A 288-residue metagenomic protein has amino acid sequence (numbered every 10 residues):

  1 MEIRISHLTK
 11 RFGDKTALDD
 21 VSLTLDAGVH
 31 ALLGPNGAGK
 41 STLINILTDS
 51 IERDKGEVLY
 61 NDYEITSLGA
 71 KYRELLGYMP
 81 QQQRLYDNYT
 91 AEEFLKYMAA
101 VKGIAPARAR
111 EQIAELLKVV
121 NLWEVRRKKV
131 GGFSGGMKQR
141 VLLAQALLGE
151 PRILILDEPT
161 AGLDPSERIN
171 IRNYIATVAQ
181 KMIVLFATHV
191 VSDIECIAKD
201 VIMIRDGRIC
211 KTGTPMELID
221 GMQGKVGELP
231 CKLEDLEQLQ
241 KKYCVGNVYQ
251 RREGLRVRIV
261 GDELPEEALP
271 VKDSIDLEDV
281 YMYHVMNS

Functional and structural regions predicted by a protein language model:
P35-G39: Walker A (P-loop) phosphate-binding loop of ABC-type ATPase nucleotide-binding domains
T48: Helix-to-loop junction immediately C-terminal to a conserved catalytic motif
G56-S67, K71-Y72: Conserved ABC transporter NBD signature motif
K96, A100, A107-V125: Conserved ABC ATPase "signature" region
L154-E158: Catalytic Walker B motif of ABC-type/P-loop ATPase nucleotide-binding domains
N170-I259: ABC transporter nucleotide-binding domain
